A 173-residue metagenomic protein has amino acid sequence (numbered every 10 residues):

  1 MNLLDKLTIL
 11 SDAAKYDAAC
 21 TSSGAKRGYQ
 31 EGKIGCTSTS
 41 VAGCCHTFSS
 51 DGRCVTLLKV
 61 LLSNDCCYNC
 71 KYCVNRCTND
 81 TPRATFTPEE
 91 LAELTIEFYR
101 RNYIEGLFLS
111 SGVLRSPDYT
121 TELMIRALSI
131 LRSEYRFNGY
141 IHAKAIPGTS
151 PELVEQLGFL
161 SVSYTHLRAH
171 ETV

Functional and structural regions predicted by a protein language model:
M1-D65: Flexible, acidic/Gly-rich N-terminal and inter-domain linker regions that tether and position cofactor-handling modules
S11, S22-S23, S38-S40, S49-S50 (+7 more regions): Generic serine detector
G52-V55, C67, G106, Y140: A common structural microfeature
D65-N75: Local cysteine-cluster metal-coordination motifs and their immediate loop/turn environment, predominantly Fe-S cluster
R76-L91, F98-M124, I130-R168: Core AdoMet radical
E171-V173: Single conserved hydrophobic/aromatic residue that forms the stacking wall/gate of nucleotide- or nucleobase-binding
